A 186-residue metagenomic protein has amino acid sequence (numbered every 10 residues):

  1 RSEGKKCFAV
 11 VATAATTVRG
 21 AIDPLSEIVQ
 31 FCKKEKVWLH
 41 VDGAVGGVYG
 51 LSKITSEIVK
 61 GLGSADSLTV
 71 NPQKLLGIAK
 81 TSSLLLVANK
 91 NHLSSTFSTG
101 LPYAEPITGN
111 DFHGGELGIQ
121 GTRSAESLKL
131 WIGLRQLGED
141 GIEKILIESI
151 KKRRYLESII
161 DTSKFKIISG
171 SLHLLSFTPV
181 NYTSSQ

Functional and structural regions predicted by a protein language model:
R1-N91: Conserved PLP-enzyme active-site core in the AAT-like
F8, T16, K60-I160: Active-site C-terminal subdomain of aminotransferase-like
V10, W38-G43, T99-E105, S169-G170: A generic structural motif
F31, Y155-S163, Q186: Generic non-transmembrane alpha-helical segments
G46, I147-R153, S171-L175: Active/binding-pocket-proximal capping segment
F165-Q186: Conserved PLP-binding catalytic core of the aspartate aminotransferase-like
